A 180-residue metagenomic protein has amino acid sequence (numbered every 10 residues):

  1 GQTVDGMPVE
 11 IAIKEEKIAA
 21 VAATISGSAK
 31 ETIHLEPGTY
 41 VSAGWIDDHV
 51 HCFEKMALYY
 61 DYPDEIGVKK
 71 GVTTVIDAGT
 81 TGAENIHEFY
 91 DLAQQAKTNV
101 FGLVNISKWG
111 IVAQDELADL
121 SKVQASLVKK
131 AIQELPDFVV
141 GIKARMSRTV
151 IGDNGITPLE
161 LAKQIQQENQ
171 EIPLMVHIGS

Functional and structural regions predicted by a protein language model:
G1-S28: N-terminal metal-binding scaffold of metallo-dependent hydrolase/deaminase domains
P8, P37-G38, E160: Core dinuclear metal-dependent hydrolase active-site scaffold
A22, E36-P37, G44, D48 (+4 more regions): Fold-independent oxyanion-binding glycine-rich loops and adjacent beta-strand/coil segments at enzyme active sites
S26-T73: Replace "His-x-His-based motif
S42, L92-L103, A162-E171: Alpha-helix-loop-beta-strand connector modules within alpha/beta enzyme cores
M56-L58, D115, G152-I156: Short, solvent-exposed loop/turn segments at secondary-structure boundaries
E65-S147: Divalent-metal coordination cores built from histidine and acidic residues
V123-S180: Histidine/acidic residue-rich metal-binding segments in metalloenzymes
